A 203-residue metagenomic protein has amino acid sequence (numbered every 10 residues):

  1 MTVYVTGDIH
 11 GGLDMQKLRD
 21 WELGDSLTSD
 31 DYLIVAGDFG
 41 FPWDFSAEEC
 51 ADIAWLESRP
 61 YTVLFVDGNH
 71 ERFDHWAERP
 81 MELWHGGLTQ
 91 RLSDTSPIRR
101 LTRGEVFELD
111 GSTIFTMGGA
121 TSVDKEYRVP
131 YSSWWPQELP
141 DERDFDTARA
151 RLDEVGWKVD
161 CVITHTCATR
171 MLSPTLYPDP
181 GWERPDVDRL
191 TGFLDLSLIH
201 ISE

Functional and structural regions predicted by a protein language model:
T2, T6, G12-L109, D186-L190: Core catalytic region of metal-dependent phosphoesterases/phosphodiesterases, especially metallo-beta-lactamase-like
E22-D25, L152-E154, L194: Short hydrophobic patches on amphipathic alpha-helices that form coiled-coil/helix-mediated interaction surfaces
D110-P185: Active-site-proximal loop/helix segment associated with metal-binding centers of metalloenzymes
G192-L198: Short, flexible loop segments at boundaries between secondary-structure elements
I199-E203: Conserved small/polar residues in nucleotide/adenosyl-binding loops
